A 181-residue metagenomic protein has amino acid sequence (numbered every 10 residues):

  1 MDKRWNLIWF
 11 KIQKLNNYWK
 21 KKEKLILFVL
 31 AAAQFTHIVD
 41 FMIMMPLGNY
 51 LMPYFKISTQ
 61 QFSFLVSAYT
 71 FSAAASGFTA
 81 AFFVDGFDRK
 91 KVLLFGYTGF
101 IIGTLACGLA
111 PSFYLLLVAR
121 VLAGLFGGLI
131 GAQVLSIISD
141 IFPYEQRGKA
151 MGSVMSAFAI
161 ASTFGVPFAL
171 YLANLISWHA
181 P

Functional and structural regions predicted by a protein language model:
L25-T59: Extracytoplasmic
I38, M42, G124-A132, T163: Small-residue-rich segments within alpha-helical transmembrane domains of MFS-like 12-TM solute carriers
M42, T70-F78, S162-T163: Residue-level signature of mid-helix packing/kink "hotspots" within the transmembrane helices of 12-pass Major
Y50, F78-F82, Y171: Membrane-interface helix termini in secondary transporters
S58-V66: Juxtamembrane helix-start elements in MFS-like secondary transporters
A75-Y114: Conserved MFS/SLC helix-loop-helix module at the cytosolic interface between two early adjacent transmembrane helices
A119-A157: Cytoplasmic helix-loop-helix junction between adjacent transmembrane helices in 12-TM secondary transporters
S153-P181: Helix-loop-helix hairpin linking two adjacent transmembrane segments in secondary transporters
